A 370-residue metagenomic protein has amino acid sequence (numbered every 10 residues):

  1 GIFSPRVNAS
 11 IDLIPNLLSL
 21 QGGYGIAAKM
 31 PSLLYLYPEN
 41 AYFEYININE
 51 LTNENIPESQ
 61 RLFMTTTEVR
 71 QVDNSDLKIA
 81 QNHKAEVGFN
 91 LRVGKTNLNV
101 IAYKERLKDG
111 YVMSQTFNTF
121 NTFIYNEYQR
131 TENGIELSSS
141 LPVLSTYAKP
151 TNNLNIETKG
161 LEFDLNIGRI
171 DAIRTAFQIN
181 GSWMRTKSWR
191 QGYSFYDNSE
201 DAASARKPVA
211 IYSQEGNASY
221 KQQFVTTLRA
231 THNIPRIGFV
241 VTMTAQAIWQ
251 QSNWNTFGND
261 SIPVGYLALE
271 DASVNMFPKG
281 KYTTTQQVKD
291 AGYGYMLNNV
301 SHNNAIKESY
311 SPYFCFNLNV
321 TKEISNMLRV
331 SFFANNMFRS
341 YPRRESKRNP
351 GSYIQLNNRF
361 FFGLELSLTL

Functional and structural regions predicted by a protein language model:
G1-F3, L33-P38, I46, A102 (+5 more regions): Outer-membrane beta-barrel translocator domains and adjoining extracellular loop/strand segments of Gram-negative
F3-A9, D73, H83-V87, K159-F163 (+3 more regions): Hydrophobic, lipid-facing positions within transmembrane beta-strands of outer-membrane proteins
L13, A27-L107, Q129-N133, L141-R169 (+1 more regions): Outer-membrane beta-barrel signature, preferentially recognizing the C-terminal barrel domain of Gram-negative
L13-P15, Y24-M30, Y37-E39, V93-K95 (+9 more regions): Transmembrane beta-strands of outer-membrane beta-barrel pores
N16-L20, K95-L98, D171-F177, R236-V241 (+1 more regions): Repeated loop/turn-to-beta-strand initiation elements of outer-membrane beta-barrel proteins
A28, L107, A247-N299, Y310-S311 (+1 more regions): C-terminal beta-signal and adjacent terminal beta-strands/loops of Gram-negative outer-membrane beta-barrel proteins
N49-E54, T66-D73, P142-P150, A205-Q214 (+3 more regions): Extracytoplasmic loops and strand-loop junctions of Gram-negative outer membrane beta-barrel proteins
K104-R106, I124-G258: Gram-negative outer-membrane beta-barrel transporters
